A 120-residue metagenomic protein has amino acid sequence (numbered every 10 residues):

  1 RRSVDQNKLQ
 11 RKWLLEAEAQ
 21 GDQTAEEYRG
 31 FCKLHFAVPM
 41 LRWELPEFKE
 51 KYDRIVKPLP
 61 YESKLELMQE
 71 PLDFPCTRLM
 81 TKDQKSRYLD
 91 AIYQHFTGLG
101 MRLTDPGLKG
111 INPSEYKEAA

Functional and structural regions predicted by a protein language model:
R1-A120: Acidic (Asp/Glu-rich) sequence patches and key acidic residues that form negatively charged surfaces used
